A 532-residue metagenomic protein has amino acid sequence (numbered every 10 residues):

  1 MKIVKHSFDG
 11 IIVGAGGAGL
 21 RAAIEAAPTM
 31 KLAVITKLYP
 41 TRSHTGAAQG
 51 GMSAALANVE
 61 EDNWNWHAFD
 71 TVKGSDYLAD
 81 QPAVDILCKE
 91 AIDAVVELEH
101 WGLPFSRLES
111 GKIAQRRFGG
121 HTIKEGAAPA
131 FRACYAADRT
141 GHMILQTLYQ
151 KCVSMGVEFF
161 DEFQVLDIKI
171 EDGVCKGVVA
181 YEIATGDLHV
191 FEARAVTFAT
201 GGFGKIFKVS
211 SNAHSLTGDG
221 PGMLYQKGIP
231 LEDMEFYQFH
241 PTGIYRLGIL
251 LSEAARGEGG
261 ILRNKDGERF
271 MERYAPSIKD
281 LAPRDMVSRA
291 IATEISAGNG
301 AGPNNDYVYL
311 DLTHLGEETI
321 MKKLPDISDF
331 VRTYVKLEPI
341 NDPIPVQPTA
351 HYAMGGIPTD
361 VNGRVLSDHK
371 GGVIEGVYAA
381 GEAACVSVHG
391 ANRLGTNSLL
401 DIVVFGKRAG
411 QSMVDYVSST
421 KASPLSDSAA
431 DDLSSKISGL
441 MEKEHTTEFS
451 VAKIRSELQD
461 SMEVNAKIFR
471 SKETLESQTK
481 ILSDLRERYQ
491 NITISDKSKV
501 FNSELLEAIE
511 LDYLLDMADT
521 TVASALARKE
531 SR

Functional and structural regions predicted by a protein language model:
M1-F8, G17, E25, Y39-T41 (+13 more regions): Glycine- and aromatic-enriched mobile tails/lids
G10-V34: N-terminal Rossmann-like FAD-binding beta1-loop-alpha1 element of flavoenzymes
A54-L87: Glycine-rich active-site loop/strand segments that organize a redox cofactor
A79-I92, R132-Q150, F160, S210-G218 (+3 more regions): Short beta-strand to alpha-helix junction loop
E99-D187, E192, A199, H240-L247 (+1 more regions): Conserved redox-cofactor binding core of oxidoreductases
D167-T185, V190, L337-V386: FAD-site-proximal beta/loop scaffold in flavoenzymes
A195-I249, G302, G395-R408: Glycine-rich loop(s) and the adjacent beta-strand/alpha-helix scaffold that form part
M223, I229-P345, S412, S418: An anion/pyrophosphate-binding glycine-rich loop and adjacent beta-alpha core in soluble alpha-beta enzymes
